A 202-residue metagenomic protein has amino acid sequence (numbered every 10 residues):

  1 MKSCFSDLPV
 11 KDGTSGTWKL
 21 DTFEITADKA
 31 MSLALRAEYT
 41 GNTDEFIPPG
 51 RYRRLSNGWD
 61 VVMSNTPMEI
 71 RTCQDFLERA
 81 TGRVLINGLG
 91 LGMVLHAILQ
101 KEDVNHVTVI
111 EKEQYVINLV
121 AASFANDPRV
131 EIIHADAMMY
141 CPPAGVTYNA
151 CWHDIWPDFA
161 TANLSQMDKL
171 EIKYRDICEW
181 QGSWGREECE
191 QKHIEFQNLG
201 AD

Functional and structural regions predicted by a protein language model:
M1-I25, P67-D202: The AdoMet/dcAdoMet-binding core of the Class I SAM-like
K2-G58: Non-catalytic substrate-recognition/targeting regions of SAM-dependent transferases
Y39-L89: A glycine-rich, hydrophobic loop/mini-helix early in the fold
